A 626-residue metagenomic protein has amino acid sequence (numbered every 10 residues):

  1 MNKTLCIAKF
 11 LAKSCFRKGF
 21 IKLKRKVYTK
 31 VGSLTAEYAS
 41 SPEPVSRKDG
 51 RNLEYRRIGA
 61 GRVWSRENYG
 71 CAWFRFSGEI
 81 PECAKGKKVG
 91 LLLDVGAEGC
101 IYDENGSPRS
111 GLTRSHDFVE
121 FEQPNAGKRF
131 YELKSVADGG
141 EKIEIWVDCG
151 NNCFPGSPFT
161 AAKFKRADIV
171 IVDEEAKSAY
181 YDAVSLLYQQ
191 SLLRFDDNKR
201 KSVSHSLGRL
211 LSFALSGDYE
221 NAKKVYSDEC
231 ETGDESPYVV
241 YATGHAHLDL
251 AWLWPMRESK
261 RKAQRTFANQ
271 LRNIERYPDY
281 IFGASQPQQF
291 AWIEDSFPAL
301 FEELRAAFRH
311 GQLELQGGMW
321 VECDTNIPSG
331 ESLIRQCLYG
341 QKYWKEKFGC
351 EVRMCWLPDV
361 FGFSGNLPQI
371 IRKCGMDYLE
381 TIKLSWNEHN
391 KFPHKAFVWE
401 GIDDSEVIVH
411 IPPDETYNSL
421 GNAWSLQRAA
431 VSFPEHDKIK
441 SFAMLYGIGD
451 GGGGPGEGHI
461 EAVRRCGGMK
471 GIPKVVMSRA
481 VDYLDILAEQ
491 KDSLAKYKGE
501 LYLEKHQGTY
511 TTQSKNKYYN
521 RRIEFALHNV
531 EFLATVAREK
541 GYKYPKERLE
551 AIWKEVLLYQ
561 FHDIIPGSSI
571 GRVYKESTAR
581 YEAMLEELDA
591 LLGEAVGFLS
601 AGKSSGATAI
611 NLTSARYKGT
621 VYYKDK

Functional and structural regions predicted by a protein language model:
N2-G50, A60-G61, Y69, I80 (+4 more regions): Catalytic-domain carbohydrate-binding cleft regions of carbohydrate-active enzymes
K48-A60, C100-R129, K626: Solvent-exposed beta-strand/loop surfaces of large extracellular or lumenal domains
I58, V63-W64, W73-S77, K85-D94 (+4 more regions): Beta-strand-enriched, solvent-exposed domains that form extended recognition/catalytic surfaces
P81-G96, I610-D625: Surface-exposed beta-strand/loop patches in extracellular or lumenal glycoproteins
